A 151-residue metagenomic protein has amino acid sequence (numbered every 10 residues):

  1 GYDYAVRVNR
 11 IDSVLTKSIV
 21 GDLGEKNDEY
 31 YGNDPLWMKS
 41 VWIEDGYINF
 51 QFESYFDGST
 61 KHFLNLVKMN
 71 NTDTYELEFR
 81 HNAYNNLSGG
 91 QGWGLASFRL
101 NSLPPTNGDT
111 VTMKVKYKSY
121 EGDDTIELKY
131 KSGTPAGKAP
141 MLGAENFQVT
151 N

Functional and structural regions predicted by a protein language model:
G1-N151: First exposed extracellular module after export/assembly in secreted or surface-exposed proteins
